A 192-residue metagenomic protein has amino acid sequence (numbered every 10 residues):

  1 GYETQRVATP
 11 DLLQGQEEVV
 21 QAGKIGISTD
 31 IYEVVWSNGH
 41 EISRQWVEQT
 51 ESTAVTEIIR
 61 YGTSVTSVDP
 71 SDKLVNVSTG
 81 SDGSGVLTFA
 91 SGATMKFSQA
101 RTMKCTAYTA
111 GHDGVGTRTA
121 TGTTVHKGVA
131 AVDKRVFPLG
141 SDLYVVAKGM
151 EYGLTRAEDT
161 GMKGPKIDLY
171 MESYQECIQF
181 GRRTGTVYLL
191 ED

Functional and structural regions predicted by a protein language model:
G1-F97, F137: Extracellular modular ligand-binding repeats in secreted and cell-surface proteins
T66-D192: Solvent-exposed, well-ordered loop and adjacent helix/strand elements within mature globular domains that form
